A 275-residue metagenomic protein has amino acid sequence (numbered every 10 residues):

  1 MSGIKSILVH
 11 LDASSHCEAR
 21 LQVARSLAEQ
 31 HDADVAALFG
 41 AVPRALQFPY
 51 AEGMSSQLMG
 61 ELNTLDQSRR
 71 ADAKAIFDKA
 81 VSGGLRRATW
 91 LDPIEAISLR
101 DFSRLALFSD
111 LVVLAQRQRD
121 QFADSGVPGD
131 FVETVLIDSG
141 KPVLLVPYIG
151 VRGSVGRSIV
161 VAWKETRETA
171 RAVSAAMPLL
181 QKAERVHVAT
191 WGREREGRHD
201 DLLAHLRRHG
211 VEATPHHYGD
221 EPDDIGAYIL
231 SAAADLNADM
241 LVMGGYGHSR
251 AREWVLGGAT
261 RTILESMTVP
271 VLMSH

Functional and structural regions predicted by a protein language model:
M1-S2, D78-V112, R119, H209-L241 (+2 more regions): Structural beta-alpha unit
S2-Q57, D138-S139, G150-D220: Small/aliphatic-rich secondary-structure junction motif
C17, R70, I94-E95, D124-S125 (+2 more regions): A conditional alpha-helix N-cap/helix-loop micro-motif detector
L21, S26-Q30, D101-R152, A232-H275: Gly/Ser-rich helix-loop-strand patches that form or flank binding pockets for ribonucleotide-derived cofactors
A37, T89-P93, L145, V188 (+2 more regions): A structural preference for short, hydrophobic beta-strand core positions in alpha/beta folds
A45, S98, Q121-A123, G153 (+3 more regions): Generic structural signal for helix capping and beta-alpha/helix-loop junctions
A51-G53, G129, I159-V161, I229-A232 (+1 more regions): Short low-complexity, flexible loop/linker segments enriched in glycine and/or proline with clustered acidic
Q57-A71: A short acidic, glycine-rich active-site loop that binds or catalyzes chemistry on phosphate/adenosine moieties
